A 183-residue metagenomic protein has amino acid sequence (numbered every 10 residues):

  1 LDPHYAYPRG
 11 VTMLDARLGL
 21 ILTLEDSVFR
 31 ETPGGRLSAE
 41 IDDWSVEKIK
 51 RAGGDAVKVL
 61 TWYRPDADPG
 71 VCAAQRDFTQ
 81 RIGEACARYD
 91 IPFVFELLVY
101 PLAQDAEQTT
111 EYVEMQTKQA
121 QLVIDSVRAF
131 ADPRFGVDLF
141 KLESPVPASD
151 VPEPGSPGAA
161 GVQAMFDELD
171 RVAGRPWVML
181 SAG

Functional and structural regions predicted by a protein language model:
L1-D55, V59-P69, R175-P176: Alpha/beta catalytic barrel-like cores
V11-F29, Q75-F95, I124-D125, G158-W177: Alpha-helix-loop-beta-strand connector modules within alpha/beta enzyme cores
I21-E25, G53-Y63, F93-Q104, V137-A148 (+1 more regions): Core alpha/beta catalytic barrel or barrel-like domain that forms the active/cofactor pocket in diverse metabolic
T32-G35, R64-R76, A106-Q119, D150-A159 (+1 more regions): Glycine-rich tight-turn/loop motif centered on a GG-T
R36-I41, R76-F78, A148, G183: Short, mixed-charge, low-aromatic patches
L37-I41, L122, G161: Short secondary-structure boundary/capping elements
Q75-V137: Conserved anion-binding
G136-G183: Catalytic-face loop-and-helix region of soluble metabolic enzyme cores
